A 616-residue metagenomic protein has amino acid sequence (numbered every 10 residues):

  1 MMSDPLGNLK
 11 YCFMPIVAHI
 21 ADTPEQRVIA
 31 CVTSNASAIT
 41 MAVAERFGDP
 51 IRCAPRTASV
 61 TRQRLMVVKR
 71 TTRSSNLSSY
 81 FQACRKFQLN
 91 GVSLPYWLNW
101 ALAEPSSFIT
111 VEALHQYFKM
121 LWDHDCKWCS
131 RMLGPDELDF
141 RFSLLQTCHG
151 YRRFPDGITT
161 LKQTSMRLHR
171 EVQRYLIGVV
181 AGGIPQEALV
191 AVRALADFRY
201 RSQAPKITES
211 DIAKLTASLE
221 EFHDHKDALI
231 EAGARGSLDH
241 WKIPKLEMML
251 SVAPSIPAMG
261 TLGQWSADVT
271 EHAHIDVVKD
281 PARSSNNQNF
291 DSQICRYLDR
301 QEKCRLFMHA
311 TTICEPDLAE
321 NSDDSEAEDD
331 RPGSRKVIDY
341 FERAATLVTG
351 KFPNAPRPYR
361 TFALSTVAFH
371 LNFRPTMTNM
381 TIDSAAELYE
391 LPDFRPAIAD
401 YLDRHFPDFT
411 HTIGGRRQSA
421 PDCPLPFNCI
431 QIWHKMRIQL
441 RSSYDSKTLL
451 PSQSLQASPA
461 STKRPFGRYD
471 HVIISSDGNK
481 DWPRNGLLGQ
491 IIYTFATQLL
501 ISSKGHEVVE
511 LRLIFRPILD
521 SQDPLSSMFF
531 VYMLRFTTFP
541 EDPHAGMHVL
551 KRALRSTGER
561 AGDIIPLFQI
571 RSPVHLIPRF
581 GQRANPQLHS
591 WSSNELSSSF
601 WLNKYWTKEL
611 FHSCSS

Functional and structural regions predicted by a protein language model:
M1-Y175, A191, P316: Domain-level detector for long, ordered catalytic/regulatory cores in large eukaryotic signaling and trafficking
E112-S616: Terminal interaction-prone segments of large eukaryotic proteins
